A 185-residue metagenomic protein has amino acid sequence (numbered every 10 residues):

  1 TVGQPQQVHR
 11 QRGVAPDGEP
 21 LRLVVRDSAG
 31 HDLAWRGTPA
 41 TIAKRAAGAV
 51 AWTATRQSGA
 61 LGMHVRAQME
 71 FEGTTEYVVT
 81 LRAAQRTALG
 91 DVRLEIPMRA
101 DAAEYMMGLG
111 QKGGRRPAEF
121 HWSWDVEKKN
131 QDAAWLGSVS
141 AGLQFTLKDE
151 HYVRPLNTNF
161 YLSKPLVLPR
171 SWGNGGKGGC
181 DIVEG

Functional and structural regions predicted by a protein language model:
T1-G185: Beta-strand/loop-rich accessory regions of lumenal/periplasmic or secreted enzymes, predominantly carbohydrate-active
